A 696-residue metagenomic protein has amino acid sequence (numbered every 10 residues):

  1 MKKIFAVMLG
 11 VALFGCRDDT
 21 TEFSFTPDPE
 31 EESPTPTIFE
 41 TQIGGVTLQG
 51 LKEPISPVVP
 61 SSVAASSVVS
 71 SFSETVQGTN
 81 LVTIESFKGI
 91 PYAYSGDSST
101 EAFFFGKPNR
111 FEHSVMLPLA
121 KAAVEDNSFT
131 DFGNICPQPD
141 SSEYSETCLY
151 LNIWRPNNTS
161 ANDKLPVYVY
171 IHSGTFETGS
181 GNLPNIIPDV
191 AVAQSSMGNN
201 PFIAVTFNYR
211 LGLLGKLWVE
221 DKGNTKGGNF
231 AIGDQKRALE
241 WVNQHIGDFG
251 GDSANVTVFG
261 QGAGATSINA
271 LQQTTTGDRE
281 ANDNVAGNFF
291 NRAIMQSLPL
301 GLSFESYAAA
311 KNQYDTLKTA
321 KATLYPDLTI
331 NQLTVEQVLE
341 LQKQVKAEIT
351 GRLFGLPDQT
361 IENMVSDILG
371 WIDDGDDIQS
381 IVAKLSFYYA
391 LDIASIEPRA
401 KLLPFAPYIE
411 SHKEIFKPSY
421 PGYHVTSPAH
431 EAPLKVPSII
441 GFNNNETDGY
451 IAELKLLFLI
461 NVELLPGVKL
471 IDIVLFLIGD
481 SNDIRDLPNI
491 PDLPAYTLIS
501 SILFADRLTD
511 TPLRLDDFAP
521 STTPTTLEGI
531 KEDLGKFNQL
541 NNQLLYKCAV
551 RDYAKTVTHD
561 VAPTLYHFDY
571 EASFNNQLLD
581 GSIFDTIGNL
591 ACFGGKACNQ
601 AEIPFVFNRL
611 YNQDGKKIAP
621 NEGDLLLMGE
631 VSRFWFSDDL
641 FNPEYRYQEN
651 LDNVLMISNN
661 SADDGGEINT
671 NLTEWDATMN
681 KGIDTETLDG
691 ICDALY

Functional and structural regions predicted by a protein language model:
I4-A12: Sec-dependent N-terminal signal peptides
F14-T225, P620-L625, P643-E644, L695: Non-catalytic accessory segments of hydrolases
T79, Q539, L545-Y696: Mobile gating loops/cap/lid regions near enzyme active sites that modulate substrate access
P137-P139, Q244, D283, G287 (+2 more regions): Substrate-access "cap/lid" subdomains that shape and gate the entrance to catalytic or ligand-binding pockets
C148, K226-D248, N312: Alpha/beta-hydrolase active-site loop
Y209-L211, Q261, N291-S303: Active-site nucleophile loop of the alpha/beta-hydrolase fold
F249-G262: Alpha/beta-hydrolase fold nucleophile elbow
A265-D283: Short glycine-enriched nucleophile-adjacent loop and the immediately C-terminal alpha-helix near the catalytic center
